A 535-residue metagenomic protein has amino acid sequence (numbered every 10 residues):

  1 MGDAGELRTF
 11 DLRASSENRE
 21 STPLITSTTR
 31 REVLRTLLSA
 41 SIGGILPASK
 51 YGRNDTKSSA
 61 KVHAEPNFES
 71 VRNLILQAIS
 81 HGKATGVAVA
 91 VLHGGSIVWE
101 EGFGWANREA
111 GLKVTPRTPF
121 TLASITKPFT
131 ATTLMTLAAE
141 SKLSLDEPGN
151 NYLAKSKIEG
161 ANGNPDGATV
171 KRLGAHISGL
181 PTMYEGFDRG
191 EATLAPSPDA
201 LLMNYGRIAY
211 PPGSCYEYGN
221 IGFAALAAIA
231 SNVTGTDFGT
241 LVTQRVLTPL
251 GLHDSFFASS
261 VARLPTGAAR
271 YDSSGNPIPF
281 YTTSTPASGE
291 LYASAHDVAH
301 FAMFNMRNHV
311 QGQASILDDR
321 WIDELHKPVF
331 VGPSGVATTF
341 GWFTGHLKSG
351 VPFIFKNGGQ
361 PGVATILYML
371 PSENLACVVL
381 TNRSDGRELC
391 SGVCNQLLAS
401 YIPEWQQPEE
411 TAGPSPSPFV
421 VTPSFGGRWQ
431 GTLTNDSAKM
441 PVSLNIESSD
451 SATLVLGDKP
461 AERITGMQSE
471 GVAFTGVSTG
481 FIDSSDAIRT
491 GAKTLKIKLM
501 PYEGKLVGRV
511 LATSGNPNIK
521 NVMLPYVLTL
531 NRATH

Functional and structural regions predicted by a protein language model:
S15-S41: N-terminal secretory signal peptides and thylakoid transit peptides that target proteins across membranes
S27, A48-H81: C-terminal segment of N-terminal export signals and the immediately downstream linker at the start of the mature
E65-L122, K142-S144, I158-E159, A195 (+1 more regions): Short, conserved catalytic-motif segment at the N-terminal edge
S96, F103-N107, A161-P361, T365-I366: Short, surface-exposed loop or secondary-structure junction motifs that flank catalytic or metal-binding residues
L145-A161, L250: Short, glycine/proline-biased beta-turn/loop segments that scaffold the active-site neighborhood
I366-M369, E373-R383: Short, well-ordered beta-strand elements
T381-S443, R509-H535: Short, gly/Ser/Thr-rich active-site loops of penicillin-recognizing serine hydrolases
Q430-K496, V522: Central antiparallel beta-sheet cores of small beta-barrel/beta-sandwich binding domains
